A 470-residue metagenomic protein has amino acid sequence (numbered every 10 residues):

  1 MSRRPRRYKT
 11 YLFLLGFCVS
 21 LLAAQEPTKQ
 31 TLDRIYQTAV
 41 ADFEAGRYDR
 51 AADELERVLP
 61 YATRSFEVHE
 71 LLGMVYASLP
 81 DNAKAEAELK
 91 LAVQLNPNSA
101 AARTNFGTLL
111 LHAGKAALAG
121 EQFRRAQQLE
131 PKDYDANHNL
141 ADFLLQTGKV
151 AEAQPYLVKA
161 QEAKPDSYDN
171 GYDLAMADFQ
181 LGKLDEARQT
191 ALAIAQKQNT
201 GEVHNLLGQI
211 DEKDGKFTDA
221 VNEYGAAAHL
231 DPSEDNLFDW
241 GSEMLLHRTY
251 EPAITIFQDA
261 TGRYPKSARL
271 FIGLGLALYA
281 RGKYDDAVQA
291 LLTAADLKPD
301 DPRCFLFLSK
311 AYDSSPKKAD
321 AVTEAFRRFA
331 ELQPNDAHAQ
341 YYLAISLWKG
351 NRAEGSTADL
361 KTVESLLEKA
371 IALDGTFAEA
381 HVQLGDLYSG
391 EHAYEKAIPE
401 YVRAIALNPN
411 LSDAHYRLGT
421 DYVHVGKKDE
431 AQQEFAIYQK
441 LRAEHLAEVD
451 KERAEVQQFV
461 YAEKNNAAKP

Functional and structural regions predicted by a protein language model:
A24-R34, H229: TPR-adjacent "capping" and linker segments in tetratricopeptide-repeat scaffold/adaptor proteins
T31-R57, Y61, S78, Q209 (+2 more regions): Alpha-helical segment of the N-proximal tetratricopeptide repeat
L32, F66-E67, A100-A101, Y134-D135 (+9 more regions): Helix-start (N-cap) detector for alpha-helical repeat units in TPR-like alpha-solenoids, especially tetratricopeptide
V40, M74, T108, D142 (+9 more regions): Residue-level recognition of tetratricopeptide repeat
A45-D53, S78-L91, H112-R125, T147-K159 (+8 more regions): Structural signature of tandem alpha-helical TPR/SEL1-like repeats, specifically the intra-repeat loop/turn
Y61, L95, L129, E162-A163 (+8 more regions): Structural marker of alpha-solenoid helical repeat scaffolds
L71, N105, N139, D173 (+7 more regions): Canonical tetratricopeptide repeat
Q196, A406, S412, Y416-A447: TPR/TPR-like (Sel1-like) alpha-helical repeat modules
